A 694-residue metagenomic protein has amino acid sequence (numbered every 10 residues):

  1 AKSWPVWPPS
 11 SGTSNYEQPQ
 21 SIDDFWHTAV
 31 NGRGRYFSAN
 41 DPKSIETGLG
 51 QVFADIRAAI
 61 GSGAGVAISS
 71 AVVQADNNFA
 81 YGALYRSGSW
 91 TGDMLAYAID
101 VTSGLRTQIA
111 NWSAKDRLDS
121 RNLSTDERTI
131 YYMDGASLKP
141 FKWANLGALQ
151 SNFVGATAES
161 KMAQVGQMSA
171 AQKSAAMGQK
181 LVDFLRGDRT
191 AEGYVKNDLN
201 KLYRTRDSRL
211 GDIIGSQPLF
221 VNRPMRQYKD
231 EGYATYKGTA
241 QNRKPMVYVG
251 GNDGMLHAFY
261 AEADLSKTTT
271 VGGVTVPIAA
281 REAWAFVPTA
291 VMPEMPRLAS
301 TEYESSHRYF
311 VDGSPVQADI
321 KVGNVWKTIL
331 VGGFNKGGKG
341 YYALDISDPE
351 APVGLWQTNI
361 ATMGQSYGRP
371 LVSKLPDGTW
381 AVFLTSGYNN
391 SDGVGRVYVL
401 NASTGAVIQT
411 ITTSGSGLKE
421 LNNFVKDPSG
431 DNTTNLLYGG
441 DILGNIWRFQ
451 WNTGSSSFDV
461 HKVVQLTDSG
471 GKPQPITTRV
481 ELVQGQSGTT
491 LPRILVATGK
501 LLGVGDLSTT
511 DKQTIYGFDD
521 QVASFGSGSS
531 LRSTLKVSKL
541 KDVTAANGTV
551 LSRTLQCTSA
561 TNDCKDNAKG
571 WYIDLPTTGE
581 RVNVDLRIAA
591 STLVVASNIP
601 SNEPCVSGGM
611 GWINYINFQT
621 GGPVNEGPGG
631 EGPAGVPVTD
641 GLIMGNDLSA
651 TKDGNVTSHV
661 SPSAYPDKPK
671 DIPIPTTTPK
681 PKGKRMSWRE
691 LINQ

Functional and structural regions predicted by a protein language model:
A1-D41, E46-Q694: Beta-propeller fold recognition
